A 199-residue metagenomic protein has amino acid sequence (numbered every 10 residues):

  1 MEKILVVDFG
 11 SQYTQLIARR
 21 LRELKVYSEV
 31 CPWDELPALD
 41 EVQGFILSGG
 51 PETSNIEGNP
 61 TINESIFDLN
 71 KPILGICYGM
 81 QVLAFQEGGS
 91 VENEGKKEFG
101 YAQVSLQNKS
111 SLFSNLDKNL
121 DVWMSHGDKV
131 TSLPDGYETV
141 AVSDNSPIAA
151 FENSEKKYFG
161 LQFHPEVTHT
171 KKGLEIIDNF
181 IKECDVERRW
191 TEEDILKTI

Functional and structural regions predicted by a protein language model:
E2-V6, S11-I76, Q81, E87 (+1 more regions): Flexible gly/pro-rich beta->alpha loop and the following alpha-helix that scaffold active-site loops
P60-I76, Q81-L174: Pocket-forming structural segment of enzyme catalytic cores
